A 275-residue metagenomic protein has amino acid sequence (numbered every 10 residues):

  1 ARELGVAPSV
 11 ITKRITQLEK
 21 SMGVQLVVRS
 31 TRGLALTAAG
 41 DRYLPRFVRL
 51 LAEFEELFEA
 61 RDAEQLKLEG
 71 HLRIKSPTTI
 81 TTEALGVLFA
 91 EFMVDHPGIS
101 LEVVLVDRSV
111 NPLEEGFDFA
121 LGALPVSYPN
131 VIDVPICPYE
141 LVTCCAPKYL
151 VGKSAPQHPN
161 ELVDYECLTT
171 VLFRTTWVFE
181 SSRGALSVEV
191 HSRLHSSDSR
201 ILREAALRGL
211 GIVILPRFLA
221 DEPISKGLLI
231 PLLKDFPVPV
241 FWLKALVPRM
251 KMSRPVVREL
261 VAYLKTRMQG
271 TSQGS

Functional and structural regions predicted by a protein language model:
R2, K20, V94: Alpha-helical residues within the helix-turn-helix
G5-V10, R14: Helix-turn-helix DNA-binding motif, specifically the short coil turn and the N-cap/start of the second
L18-E19, L229: Conserved amphipathic alpha-helical core elements
E19-L36: A short LG(V/I)-centered, amphipathic sequence patch enriched for acidic residue(s) preceding the LG motif
S21-M22, Y43-Q65: Alpha-helical linker/hinge and terminal dimerization helices associated with HTH transcriptional regulators
E69-P129: Central regulatory/effector-binding core of bacterial HTH transcription factors
A84, P216, M252-T266, T271-S272: Short amphipathic alpha-helical coupling segments at ligand-binding clamshell hinges and other catalytic/signaling
E114, V126-L243, G270-S275: C-terminal regulatory
